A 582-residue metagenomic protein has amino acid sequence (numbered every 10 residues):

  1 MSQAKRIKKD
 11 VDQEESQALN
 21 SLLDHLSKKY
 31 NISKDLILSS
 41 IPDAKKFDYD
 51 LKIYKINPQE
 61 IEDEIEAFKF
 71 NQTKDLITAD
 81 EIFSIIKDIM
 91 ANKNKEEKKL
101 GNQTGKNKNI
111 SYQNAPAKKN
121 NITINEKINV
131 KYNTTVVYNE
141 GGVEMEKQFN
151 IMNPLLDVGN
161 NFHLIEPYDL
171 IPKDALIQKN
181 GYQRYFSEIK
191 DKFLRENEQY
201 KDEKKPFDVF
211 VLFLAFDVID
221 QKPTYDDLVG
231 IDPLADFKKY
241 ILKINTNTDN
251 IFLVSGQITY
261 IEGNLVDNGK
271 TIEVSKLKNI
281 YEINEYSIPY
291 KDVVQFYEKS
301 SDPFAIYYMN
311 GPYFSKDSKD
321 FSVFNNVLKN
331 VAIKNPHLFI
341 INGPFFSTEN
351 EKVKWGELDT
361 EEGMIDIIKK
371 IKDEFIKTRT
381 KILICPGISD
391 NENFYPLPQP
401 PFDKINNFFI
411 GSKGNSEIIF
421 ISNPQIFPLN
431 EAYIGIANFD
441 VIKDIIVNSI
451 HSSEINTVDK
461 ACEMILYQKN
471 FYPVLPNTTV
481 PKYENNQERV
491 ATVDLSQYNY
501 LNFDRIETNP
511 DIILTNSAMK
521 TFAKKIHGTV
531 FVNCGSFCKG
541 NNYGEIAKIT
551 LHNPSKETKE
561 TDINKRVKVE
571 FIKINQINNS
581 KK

Functional and structural regions predicted by a protein language model:
S2-K582: Extended recognition/assembly regions associated with phosphoester-bond processing machinery
